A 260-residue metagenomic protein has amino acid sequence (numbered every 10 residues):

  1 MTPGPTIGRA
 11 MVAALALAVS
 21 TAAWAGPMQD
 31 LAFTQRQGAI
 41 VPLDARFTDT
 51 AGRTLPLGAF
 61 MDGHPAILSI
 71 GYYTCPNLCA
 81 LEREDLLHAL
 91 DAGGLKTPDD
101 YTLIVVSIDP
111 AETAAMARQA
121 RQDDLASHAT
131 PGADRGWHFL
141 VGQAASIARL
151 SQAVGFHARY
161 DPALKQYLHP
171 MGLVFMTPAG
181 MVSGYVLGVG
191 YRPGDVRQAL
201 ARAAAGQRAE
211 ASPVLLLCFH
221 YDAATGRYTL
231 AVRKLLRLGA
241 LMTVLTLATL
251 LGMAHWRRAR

Functional and structural regions predicted by a protein language model:
M1-V12: Bacterial N-terminal signal peptides that target proteins for export
S20-A23: N-terminal signal peptide c-region/cleavage motif recognized by signal peptidases
G26-G58, E84-H88: N-terminal "domain-start" segment that seeds a small globular fold
P56-L86, L103-I104: Short active-site neighborhood of thiol/selenol oxidoreductases, capturing the structured segment around
R83-I147: Structural microenvironment flanking redox-active thiols in thiol-disulfide oxidoreductases
Y160-C218: Extracytoplasmic/lumenal ectodomains and periplasmic regions of secretory and membrane proteins
D222-T243: Juxtamembrane/start-of-transmembrane alpha-helix segments at the extracytoplasmic/lumenal side of membrane anchors
T246-R260: Juxtamembrane interface at the cytosolic side of transmembrane helices
